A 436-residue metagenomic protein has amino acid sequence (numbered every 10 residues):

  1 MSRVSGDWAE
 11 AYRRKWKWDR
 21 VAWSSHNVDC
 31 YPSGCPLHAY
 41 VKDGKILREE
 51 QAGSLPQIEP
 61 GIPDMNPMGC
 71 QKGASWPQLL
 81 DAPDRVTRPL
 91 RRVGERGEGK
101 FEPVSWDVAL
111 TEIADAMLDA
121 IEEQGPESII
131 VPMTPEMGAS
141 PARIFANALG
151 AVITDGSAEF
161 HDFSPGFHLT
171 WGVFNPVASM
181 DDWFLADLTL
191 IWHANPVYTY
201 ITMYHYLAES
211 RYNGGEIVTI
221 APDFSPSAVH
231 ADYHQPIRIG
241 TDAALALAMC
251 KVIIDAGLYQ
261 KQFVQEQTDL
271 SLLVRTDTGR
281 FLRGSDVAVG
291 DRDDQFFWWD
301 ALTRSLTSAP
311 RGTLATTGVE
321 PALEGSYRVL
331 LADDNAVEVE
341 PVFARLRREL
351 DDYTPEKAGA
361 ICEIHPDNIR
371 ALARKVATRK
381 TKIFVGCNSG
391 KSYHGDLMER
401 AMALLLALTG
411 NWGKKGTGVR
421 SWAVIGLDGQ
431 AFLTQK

Functional and structural regions predicted by a protein language model:
M1-Q262, E266-G325, E338, E356-K357 (+1 more regions): N-terminal export/assembly segments and adjacent metallocofactor-ligating motifs of anaerobic energy-metabolism
G125-S128, D232, A332-E340, E349-D352 (+1 more regions): Conserved alpha/beta enzyme-core scaffolds, especially Rossmann-like or related mixed alpha/beta domains that build
A139, R143, A243-L247, A344 (+2 more regions): Non-catalytic, well-ordered alpha-helical scaffold segments
E216, D223, T241, L350 (+2 more regions): Secondary-structure capping and boundary motifs in well-ordered enzyme cores
S225-H230, L323, R348-T354, R379-V385: Short acidic (Asp/Glu) and glycine-rich catalytic loops that position anionic groups and cofactors
P341, R345-A371, K375-T378: A charged, amphipathic alpha-helical module
E356, D367, V376-K436: A glycine-rich, hydrophobic/aromatic-adjacent loop/helix-cap motif
